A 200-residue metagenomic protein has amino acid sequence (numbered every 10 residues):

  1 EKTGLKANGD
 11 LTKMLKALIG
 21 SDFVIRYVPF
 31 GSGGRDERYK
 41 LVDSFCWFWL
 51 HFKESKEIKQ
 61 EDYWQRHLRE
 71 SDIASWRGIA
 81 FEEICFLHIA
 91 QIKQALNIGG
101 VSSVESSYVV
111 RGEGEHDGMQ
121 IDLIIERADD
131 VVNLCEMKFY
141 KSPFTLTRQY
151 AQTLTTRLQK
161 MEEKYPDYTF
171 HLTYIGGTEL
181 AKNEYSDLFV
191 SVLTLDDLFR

Functional and structural regions predicted by a protein language model:
E1-K2: Short acidic, hydrophobic short linear motifs in intrinsically disordered regions
L5-S21: Short amphipathic alpha-helical interaction segments
D10-L11, I25-R26, I121: Glycine-rich, charged/polar anion/phosphate-binding loops that engage phosphate groups from diverse ligands
I19-F30: A short, conserved structural fragment
P29-R200: A cross-kingdom feature that marks ATP-driven nucleic-acid transaction machinery
